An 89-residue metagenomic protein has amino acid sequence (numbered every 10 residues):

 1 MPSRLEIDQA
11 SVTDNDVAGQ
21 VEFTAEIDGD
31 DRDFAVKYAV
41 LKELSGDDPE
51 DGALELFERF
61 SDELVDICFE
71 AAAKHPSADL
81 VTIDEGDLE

Functional and structural regions predicted by a protein language model:
M1-A25: Short, charged/polar N-terminal "headpieces" of proteins
P2-E6, D47-E89: Acidic, low-complexity intrinsically disordered segments
I7, T13-N15, R32, I83-G86: Intrinsic-disorder/low-complexity regions
D8, D14, D30, E43 (+1 more regions): A broad, structure-centric signal for solvent-exposed, well-ordered loop/edge residues that line or flank functional
D8, F23, D33, F69-E70: N-terminal cationic amphipathic segment used for targeting or macromolecule association
G19-S45: A short, structured beta-strand/loop element
